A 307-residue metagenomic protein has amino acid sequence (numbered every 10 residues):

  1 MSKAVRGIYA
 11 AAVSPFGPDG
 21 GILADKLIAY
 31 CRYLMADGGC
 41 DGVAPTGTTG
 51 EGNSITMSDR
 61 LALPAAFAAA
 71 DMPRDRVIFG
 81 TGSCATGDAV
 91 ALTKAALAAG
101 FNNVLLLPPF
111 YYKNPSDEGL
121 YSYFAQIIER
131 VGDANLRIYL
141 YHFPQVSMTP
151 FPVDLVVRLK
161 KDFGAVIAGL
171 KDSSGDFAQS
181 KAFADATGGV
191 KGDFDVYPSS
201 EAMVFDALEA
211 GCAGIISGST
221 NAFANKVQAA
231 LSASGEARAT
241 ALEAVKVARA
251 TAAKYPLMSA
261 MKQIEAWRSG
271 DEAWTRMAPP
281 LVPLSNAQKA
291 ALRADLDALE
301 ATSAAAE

Functional and structural regions predicted by a protein language model:
S2-P150: Active-site beta->alpha loop and helix N-cap motifs at the rims of alpha/beta catalytic domains
A4-S14, Y33-C40, C212, S219-E307: C-terminal alpha-helical cap/extension of soluble enzyme domains
L27, R60, P64, A89 (+6 more regions): A general structural signal for well-ordered alpha-helical segments in protein cores
G38-G39, G100, F163, K191 (+2 more regions): Glycine-centered loop/turn motif at secondary-structure junctions
I55, S116-G119, E209, V227-A230 (+1 more regions): Short secondary-structure transition/capping segments
L63, Y123, L159, A241 (+1 more regions): A structural signal for short hydrophobic/aromatic patches embedded in well-ordered alpha helices
G132-N135, P144-Y255: Catalytic alpha/beta core domains of metabolic enzymes, predominantly
